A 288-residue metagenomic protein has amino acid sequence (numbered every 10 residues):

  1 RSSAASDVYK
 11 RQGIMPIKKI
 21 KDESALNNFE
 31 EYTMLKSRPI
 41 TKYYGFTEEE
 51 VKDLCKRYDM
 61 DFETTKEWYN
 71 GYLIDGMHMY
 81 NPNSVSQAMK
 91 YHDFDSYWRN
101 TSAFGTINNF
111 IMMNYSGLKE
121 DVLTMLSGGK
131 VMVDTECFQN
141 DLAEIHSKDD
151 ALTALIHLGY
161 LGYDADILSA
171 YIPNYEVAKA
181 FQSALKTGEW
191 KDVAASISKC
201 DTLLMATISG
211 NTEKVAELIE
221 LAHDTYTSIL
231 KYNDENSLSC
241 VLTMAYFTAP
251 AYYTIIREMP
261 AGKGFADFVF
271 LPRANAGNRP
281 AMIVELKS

Functional and structural regions predicted by a protein language model:
S2-Y9: Short, small-residue-biased leader/transition segments that mark boundaries at the very start of proteins
A5, R57, D61-T64, N211-K214 (+1 more regions): Alpha-helix capping and helix-coil boundary motifs
K10, E30, M282-V284: Hydrophobic/aromatic beta-strand patches that form the interior of the parallel beta-sheet core in alpha/beta enzyme
K10-P16: N-terminal, positively charged nucleic-acid-binding surface of large information/translation enzymes
P16-N27, Y32-A88, D121-V122: Amphipathic alpha-helical segments of the small helical/lid subdomains adjacent to P-loop NTPase cores
Y80, V85-S288: Extended alpha-helical interface modules used as scaffolds for assembling large macromolecular complexes
